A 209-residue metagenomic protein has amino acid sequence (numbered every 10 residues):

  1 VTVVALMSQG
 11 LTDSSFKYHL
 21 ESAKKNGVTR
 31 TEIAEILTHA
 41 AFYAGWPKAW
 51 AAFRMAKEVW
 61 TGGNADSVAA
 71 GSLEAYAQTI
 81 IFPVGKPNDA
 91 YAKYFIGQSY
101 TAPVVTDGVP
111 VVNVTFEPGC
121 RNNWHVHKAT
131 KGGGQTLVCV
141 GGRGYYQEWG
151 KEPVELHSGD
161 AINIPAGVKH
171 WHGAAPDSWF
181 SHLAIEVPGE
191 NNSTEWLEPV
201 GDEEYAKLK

Functional and structural regions predicted by a protein language model:
T2-A75, K209: Hydrophobic alpha-helical segments
V3, T101-P103, V111-T115, T136 (+3 more regions): Conserved hydrophobic/aromatic beta-strand scaffold that supports enzyme active sites
A70-V112, N123, S193-K209: A short, N-terminal "cap"/entry segment at the start of jelly-roll beta-barrel domains of the cupin/DSBH fold
D107-V109, K131, K151, D177-S178 (+1 more regions): Short strand-connecting beta-turns/loops that link adjacent beta-strands
V112-K131: Conserved short histidine dyad/triad with adjacent acidic residue
F116-G119, L156-D177: Conserved metal-binding segment of the jelly-roll/cupin
R121, K131-S158, V168: A short beta-strand-loop-beta hairpin characteristic of the jelly-roll/cupin
A166-T194: Ligand-binding loop in jelly-roll beta-barrel domains
